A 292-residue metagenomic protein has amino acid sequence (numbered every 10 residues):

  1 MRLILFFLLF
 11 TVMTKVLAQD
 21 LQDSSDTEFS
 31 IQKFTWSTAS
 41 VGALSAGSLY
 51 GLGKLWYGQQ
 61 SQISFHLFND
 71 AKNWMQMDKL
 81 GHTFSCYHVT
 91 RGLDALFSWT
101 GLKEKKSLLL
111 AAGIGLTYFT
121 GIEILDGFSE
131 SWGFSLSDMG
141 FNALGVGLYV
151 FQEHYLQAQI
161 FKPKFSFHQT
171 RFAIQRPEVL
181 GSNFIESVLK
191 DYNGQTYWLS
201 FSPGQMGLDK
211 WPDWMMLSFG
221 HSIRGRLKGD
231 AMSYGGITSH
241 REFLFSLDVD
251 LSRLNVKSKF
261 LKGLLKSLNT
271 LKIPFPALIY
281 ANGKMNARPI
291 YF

Functional and structural regions predicted by a protein language model:
L5-K79, T83-T90, D94-L102, Q159 (+3 more regions): N-terminal targeting leaders of membrane proteins
I114, Y118, F161-P163, D213-F219 (+1 more regions): Transmembrane beta-strands of outer-membrane beta-barrel proteins
I122-A143: Interfacial helix-loop-helix junctions of multi-pass membrane proteins
L136-G194: Glycine- and acidic-residue-rich phosphate-binding/metal-coordinating active-site segment common to enzymes that handle
G147-F151, Y197-P203, F245-L251, R288: Residues on the lipid-exposed face of transmembrane beta-strands in outer-membrane beta-barrel proteins
F167-R171, H221-L227, L251-R253: Transmembrane beta-strands of outer-membrane beta-barrel pores
R176-E178, G229-Y234: Outer-membrane beta-barrel translocator domains and adjoining extracellular loop/strand segments of Gram-negative
P177-R224: A conserved mid-domain beta-alpha-beta active-site/ligand-binding segment of alpha/beta enzyme cores
